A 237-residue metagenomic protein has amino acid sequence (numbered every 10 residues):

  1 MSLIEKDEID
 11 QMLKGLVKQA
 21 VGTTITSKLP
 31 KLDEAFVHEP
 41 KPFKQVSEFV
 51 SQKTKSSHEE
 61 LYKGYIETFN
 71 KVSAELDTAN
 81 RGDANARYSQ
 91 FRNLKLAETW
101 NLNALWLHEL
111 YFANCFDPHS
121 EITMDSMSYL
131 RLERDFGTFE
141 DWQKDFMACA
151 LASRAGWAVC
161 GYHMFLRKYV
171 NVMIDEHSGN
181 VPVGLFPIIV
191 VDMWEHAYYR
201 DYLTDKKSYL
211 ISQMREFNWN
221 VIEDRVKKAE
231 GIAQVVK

Functional and structural regions predicted by a protein language model:
L3, E8, M12-K237: Feature for soluble, non-membrane regions of globular proteins
